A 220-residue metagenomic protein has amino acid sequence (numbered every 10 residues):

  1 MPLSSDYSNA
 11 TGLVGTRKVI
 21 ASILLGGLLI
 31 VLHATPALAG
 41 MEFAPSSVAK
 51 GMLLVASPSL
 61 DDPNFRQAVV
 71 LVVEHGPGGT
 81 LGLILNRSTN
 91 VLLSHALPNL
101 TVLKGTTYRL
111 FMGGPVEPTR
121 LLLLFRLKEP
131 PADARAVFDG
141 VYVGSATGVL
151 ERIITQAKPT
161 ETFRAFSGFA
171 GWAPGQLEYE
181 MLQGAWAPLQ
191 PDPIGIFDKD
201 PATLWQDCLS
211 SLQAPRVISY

Functional and structural regions predicted by a protein language model:
S4-L24: Bacterial N-terminal signal peptides that target proteins for export
I20-P36: Bacterial N-terminal signal peptides
P36-Y220: A short aromatic-anchored loop/beta-hairpin motif
